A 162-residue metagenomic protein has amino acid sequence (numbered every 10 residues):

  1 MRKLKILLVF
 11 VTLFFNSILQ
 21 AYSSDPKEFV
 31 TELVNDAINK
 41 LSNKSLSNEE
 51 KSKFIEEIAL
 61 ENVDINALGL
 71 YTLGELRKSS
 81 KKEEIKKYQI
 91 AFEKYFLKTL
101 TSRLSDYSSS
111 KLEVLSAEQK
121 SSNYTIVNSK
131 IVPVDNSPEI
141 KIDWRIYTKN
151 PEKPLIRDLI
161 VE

Functional and structural regions predicted by a protein language model:
M1-L8: Bacterial N-terminal signal peptides that target proteins for export
L8-S17: Bacterial N-terminal signal peptides
L19-S23: Boundary at the C-terminal end of the N-terminal hydrophobic targeting segment
D25-L104: Early exported N-terminus immediately downstream of N-terminal targeting peptides
T72, F92, S116-E118, K130-P133 (+2 more regions): A mature extracytoplasmic/lumenal domain signature
K98-I140: Surface-exposed, charged secondary-structure patches
E139-E162: Short beta-strand edge/turn micro-motifs at domain boundaries
